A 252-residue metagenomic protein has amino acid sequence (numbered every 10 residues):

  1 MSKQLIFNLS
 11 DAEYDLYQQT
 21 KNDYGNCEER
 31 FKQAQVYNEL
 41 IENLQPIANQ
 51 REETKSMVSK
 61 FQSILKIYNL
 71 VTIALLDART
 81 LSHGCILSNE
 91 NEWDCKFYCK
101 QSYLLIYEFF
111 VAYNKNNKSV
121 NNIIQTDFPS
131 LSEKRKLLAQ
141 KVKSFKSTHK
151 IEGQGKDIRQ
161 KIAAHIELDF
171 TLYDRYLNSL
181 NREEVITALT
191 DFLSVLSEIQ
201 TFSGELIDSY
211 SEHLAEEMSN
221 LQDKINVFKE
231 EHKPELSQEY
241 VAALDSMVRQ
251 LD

Functional and structural regions predicted by a protein language model:
M1-I151, N178-D252: Amphipathic alpha-helical interface segments
K143-R175: Histidine-centered, metal-coordinating catalytic motifs and their short helical/loop contexts
